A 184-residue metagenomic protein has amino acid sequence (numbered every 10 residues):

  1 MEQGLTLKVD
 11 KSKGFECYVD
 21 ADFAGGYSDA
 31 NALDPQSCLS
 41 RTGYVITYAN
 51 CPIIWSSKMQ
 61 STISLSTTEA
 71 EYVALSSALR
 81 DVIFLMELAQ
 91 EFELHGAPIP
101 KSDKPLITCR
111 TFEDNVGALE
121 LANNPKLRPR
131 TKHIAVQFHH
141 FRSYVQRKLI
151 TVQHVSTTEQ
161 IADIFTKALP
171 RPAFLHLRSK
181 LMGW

Functional and structural regions predicted by a protein language model:
M1-W184: Divalent metal-binding acidic/histidine catalytic loops
